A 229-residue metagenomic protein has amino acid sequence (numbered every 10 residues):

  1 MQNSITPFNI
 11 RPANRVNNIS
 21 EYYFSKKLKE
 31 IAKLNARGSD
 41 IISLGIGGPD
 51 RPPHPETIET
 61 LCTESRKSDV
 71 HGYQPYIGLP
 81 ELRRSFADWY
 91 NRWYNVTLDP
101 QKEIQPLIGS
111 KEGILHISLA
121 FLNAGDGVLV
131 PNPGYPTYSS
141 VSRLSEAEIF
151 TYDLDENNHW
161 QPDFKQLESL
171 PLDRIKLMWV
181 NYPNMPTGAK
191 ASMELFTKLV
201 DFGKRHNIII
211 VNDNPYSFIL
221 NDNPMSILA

Functional and structural regions predicted by a protein language model:
Q2-A13, N17-G109, H116: N-terminal small-domain helix-loop-helix segment of the aminotransferase-like
K27, I31, Y138, L199: Aromatic/hydrophobic pocket-lining residues that form π-stacking "cages" and hydrophobic walls in ligand
R37, S145, R205-H206: Helix C-cap/helix->beta junction micro-motif
L98-I104, A124-G127, R174: Short acidic capping loops at alpha-helix termini that bridge into adjacent secondary structure
A120-S142: Conserved PLP-anchoring active-site segment centered on the Schiff-base-forming lysine
L154-S226: Active-site phosphate-binding strand-loop segment of PLP-dependent enzymes
